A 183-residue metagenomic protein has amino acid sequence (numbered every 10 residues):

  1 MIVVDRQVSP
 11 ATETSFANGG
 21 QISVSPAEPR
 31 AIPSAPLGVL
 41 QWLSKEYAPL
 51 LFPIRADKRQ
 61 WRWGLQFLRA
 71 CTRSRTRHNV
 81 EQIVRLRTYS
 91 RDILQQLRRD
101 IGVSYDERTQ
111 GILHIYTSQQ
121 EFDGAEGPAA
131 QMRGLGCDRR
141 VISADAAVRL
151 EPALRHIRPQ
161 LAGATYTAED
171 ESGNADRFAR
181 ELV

Functional and structural regions predicted by a protein language model:
M1-A17: Glycine-rich FAD pyrophosphate-binding loop
I2-V4, I22, L113, R140: Hydrophobic/aromatic beta-strand patches that form the interior of the parallel beta-sheet core in alpha/beta enzyme
V4-R6, A179-V183: Short, intrinsically disordered, charge-balanced linker/junction segments flanking boundaries in proteins
R6, G19-Q21, E171: Generic detector of well-ordered alpha-helical packing
V8, P29, Q120: Short, glycine/serine-rich, charged loops/turns that create anion-binding and catalytic segments at active sites
E13, G19, V24, L40 (+5 more regions): Generic secondary-structure boundary/loop-capping signal
A17-R85, Y105: Glycine-rich active-site loop/strand segments that organize a redox cofactor
W61-E181: Rossmann-like flavin
